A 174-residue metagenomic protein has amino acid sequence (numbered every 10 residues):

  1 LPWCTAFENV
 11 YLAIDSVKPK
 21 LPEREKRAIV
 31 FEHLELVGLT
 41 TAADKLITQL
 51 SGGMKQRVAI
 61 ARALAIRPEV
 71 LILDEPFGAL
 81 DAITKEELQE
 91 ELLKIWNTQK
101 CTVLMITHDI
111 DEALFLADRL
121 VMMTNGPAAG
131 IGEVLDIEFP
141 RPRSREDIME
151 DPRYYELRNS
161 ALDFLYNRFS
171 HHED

Functional and structural regions predicted by a protein language model:
F7-D15, R27, D136: Short helical segment in ABC ATPase nucleotide-binding domains corresponding to the A-loop/adjacent helical element
K18, P22-A42, K94: Conserved ABC ATPase "signature" region
L46-L50, M54: Conserved ABC ATPase signature
I60: Hydrophobic anchor residue at the start of the ABC signature
I66: Conserved signature/switch motifs of ABC ATPase nucleotide-binding domains
L71-D74: Catalytic Walker B motif of ABC-type/P-loop ATPase nucleotide-binding domains
K85-Q99: Helical segment within the ABC ATPase nucleotide-binding domain
K100-I106: Conserved H-loop
